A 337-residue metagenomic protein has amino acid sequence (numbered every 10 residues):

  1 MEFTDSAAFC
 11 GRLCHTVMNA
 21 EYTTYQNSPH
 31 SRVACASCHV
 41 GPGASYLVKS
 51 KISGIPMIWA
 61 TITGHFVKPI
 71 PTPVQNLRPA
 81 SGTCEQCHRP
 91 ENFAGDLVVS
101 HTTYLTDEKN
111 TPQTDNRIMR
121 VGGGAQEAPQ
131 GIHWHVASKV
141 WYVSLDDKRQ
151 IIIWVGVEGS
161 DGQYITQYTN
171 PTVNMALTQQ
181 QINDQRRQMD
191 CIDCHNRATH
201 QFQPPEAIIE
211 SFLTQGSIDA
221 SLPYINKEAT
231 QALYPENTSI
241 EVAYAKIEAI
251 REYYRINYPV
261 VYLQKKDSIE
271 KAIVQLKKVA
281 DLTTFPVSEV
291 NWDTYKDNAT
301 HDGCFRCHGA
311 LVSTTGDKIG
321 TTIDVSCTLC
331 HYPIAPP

Functional and structural regions predicted by a protein language model:
M1-P337: Short sequence/structural segments immediately N-terminal
